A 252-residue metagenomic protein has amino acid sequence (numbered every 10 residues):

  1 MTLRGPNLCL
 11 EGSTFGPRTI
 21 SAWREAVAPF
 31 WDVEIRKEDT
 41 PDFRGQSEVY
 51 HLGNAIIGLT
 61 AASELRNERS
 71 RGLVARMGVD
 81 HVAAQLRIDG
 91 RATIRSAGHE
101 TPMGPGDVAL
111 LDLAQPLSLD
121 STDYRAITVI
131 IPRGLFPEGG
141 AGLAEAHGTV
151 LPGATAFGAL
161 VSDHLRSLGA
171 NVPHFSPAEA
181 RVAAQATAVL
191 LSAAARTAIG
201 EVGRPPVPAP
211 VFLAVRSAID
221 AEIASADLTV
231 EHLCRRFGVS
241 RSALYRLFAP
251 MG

Functional and structural regions predicted by a protein language model:
M1-Q46, A55, R91-G252: Alpha-helical bundle regulatory/interaction domains
R44-E48, R71-G72: Short secondary-structure capping/turn segments at boundaries of alpha-helices and beta-strands
H51, L59-A61, I130: Short, well-ordered beta-strand micro-motif
G53-A55, A62-R66, G72-I94: Glycine- and acidic-residue-biased ligand/ion/polar-headgroup-sensing regions
